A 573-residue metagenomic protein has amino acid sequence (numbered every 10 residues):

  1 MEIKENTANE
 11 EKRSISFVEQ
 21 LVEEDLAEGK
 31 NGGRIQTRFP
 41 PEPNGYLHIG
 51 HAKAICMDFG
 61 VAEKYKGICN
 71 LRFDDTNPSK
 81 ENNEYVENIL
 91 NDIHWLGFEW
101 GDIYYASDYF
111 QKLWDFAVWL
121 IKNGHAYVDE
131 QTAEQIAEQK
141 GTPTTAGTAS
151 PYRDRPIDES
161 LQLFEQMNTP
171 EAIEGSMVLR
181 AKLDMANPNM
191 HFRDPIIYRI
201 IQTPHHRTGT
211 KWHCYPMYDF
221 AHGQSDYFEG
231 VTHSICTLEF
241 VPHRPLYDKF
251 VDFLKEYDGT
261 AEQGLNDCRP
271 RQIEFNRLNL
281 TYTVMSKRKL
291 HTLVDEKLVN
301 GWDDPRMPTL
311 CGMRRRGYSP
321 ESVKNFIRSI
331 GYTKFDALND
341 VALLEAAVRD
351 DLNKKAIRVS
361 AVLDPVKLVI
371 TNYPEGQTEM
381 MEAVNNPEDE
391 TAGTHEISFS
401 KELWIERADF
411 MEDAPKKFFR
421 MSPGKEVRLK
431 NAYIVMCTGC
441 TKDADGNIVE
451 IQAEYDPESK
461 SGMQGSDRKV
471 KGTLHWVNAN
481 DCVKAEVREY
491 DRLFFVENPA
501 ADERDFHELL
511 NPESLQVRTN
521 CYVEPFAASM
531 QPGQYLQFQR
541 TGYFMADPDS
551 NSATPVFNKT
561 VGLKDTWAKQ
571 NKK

Functional and structural regions predicted by a protein language model:
M1-R13, K572-K573: Basic/polar N-terminal segments that are highly enriched at the extreme N-terminus, encompassing both cleavable
E11-L90, H206-T237: N-terminal catalytic cores of NTP/NDP-binding nucleotidyl/phosphoryl-transfer enzymes
G29, D58, I89, L120 (+3 more regions): Residue-level signal for inorganic ion chemistry
P40-P43, R72-K80, D102-Q111, E134 (+5 more regions): Conserved short loop/turn motifs at secondary-structure junctions
L71, D75-N77, Y105, W119-L290 (+3 more regions): Active-site cores that bind ATP or allylic diphosphates and position pyrophosphate for catalysis
Y85-Q111, F116-W119, G124-Y127: A glycine-rich helix N-cap at a beta->alpha junction
Q263, D267-A347: Long, charged, mostly alpha-helical binding arms that flank functional sites
D295, F326-K573: Substrate/cofactor-recognition hotspot
